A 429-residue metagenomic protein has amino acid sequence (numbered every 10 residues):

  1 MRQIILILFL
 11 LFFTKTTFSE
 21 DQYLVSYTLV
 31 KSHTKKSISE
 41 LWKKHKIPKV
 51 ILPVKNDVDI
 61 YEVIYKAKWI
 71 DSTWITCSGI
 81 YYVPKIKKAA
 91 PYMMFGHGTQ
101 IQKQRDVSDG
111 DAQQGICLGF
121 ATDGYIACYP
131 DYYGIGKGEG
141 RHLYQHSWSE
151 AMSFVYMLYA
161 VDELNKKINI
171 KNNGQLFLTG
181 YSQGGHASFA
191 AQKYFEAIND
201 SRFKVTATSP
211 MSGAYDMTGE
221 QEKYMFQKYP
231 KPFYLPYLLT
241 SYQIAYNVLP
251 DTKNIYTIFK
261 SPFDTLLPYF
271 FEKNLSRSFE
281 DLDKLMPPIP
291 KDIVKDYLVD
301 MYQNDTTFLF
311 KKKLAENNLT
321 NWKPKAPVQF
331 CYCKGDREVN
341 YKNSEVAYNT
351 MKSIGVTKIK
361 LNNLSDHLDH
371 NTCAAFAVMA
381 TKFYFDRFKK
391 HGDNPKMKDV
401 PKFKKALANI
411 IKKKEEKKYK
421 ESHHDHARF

Functional and structural regions predicted by a protein language model:
S19-K88: Catalytic-loop region of hydrolases
I70-S78, P84-G119, K137: Short, surface-exposed "cap/lid" segments of acyl-processing enzymes
K85-I86, Y159-T179, I198-F203: Gly/Ser-rich "nucleophile elbow"/oxyanion-hole loop immediately N-terminal to the catalytic nucleophile in hydrolases
Y144-K166: Alpha/beta-hydrolase active-site loop
A191, A326-P327, N340-M351: Short alpha-helix in the alpha/beta-hydrolase fold that links the catalytic acid
M211-N321: Accessory cap/linker subdomain of secreted extracellular hydrolases
E222, T306-K313, E338, E345-V346 (+1 more regions): C-terminal catalytic histidine-bearing segment of alpha/beta-hydrolase fold enzymes
Q329-D336: Short beta-strand/loop motif that positions the catalytic acidic residue of the alpha/beta-hydrolase fold
